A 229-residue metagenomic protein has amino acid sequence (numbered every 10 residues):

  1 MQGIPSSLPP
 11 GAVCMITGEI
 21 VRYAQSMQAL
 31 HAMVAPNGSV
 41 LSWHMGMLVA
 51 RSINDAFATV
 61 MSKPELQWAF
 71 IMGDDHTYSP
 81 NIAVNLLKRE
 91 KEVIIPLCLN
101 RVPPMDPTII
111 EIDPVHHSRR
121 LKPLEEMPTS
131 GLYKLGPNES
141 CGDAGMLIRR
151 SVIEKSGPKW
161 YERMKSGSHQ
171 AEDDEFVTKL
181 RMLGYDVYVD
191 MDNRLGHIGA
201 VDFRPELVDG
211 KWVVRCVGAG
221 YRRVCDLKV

Functional and structural regions predicted by a protein language model:
M1-M47, R51: N-proximal low-complexity "stem/linker" segments adjacent to membrane-targeting elements
G3-L8, K155-V229: C-terminal catalytic/acceptor-binding lobe
V34-A35, L87, R181: Anion (oxyanion) recognition and catalysis
V49-S62, V177-T178: Short, conserved alpha-helix that lines the donor NDP-sugar binding/gating region of sugar-transfer enzymes
P64-T77: Short beta-strand-to-loop acidic/aromatic patch adjacent to the donor-nucleotide binding site
E65-L66, K91, Y185: Short, high-confidence coil segments that cap the C-terminus of an alpha-helix and link into the following beta-strand
S79-M164: Conserved catalytic core of nucleotide-sugar-dependent glycosyltransferases
